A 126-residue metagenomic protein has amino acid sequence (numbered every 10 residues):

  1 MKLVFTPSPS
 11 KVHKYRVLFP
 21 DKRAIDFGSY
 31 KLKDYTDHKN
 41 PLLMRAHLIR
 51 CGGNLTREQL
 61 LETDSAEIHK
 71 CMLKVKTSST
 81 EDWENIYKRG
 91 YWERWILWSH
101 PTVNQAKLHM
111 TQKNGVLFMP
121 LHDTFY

Functional and structural regions predicted by a protein language model:
M1-Y126: Extended terminal accessory/targeting regions
